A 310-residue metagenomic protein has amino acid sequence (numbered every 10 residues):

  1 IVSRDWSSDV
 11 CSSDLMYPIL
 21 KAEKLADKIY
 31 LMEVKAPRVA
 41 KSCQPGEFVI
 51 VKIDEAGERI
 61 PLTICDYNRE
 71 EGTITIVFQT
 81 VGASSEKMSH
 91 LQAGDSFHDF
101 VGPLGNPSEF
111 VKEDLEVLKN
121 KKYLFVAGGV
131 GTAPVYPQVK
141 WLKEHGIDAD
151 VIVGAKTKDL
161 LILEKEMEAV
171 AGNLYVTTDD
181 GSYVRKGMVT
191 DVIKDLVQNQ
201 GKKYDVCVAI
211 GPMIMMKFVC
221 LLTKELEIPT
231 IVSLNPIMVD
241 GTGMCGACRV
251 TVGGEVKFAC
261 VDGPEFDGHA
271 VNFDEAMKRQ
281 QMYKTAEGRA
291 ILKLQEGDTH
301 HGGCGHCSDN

Functional and structural regions predicted by a protein language model:
I1-C11: Single conserved hydrophobic/aromatic residue that forms the stacking wall/gate of nucleotide- or nucleobase-binding
S13-D95: Ferredoxin-reductase
V51, D99-F100, V250: A generic structural signal for residues embedded in beta-strands
D54, G102-P103, G253: Short, surface-exposed secondary-structure boundary micro-motifs
G57-D66, L104-L115, C260: Short, Lys/Arg- and Gly-enriched loop/turn segments at beta-strand edges
E86-V239: FNR/FR-type flavoprotein reductase catalytic core
P134, M213-I214, N235-E265, T299-N310: Local cysteine-cluster metal-coordination motifs and their immediate loop/turn environment, predominantly Fe-S cluster
F258-D262, F266-N310: Short Fe-S-cluster ligation motifs
